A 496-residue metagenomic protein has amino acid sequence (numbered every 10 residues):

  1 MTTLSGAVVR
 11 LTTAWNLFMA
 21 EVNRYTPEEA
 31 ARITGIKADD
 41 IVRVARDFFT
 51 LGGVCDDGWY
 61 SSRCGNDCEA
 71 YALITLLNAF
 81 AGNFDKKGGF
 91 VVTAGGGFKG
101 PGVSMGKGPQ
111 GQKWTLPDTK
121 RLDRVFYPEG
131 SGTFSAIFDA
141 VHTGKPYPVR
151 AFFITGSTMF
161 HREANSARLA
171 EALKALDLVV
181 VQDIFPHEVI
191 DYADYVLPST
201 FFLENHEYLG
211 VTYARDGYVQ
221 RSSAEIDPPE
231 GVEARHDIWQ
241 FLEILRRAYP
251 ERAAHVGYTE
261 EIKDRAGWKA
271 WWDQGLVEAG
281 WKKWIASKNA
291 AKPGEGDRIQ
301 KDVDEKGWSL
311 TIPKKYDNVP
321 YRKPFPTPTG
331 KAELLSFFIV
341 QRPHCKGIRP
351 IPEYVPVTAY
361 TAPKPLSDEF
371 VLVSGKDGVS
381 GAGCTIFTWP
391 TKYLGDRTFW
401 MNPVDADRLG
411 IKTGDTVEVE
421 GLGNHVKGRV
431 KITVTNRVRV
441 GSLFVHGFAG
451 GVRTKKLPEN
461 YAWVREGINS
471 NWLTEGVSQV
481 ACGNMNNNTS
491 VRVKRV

Functional and structural regions predicted by a protein language model:
M1, T75-Y192, F201-Y208, A214 (+2 more regions): Extended redox/cofactor-interaction regions of prokaryotic respiratory oxidoreductases
M1-T50: Long, well-ordered, tryptophan-enriched scaffold segments
L11, Y25-E28, D56-S61, Y218-E230: Flexible glycine/proline-enriched surface loops and loop-helix/loop-strand junctions
E21, V42-C55, I137-R150: Glycine-rich phosphate/diphosphate-binding loops that line cofactor/substrate pockets in enzymes
R32-I33, D56-S61, K87-G95, V256-E261: Short coil/turn segments at secondary-structure boundaries
R32-I36, G58-N66, G96-F98, G156-F160: Conserved short loop/turn motifs at secondary-structure junctions
L203-P229, Q240, P250: Glycine/threonine-rich phosphate-binding loop and adjacent beta-strand/alpha-helix elements that clamp
E225-P229, E233-G294, T385, W389-V496: Long, contiguous, secondary-structure-rich segments that constitute the structural scaffold of globular domains
